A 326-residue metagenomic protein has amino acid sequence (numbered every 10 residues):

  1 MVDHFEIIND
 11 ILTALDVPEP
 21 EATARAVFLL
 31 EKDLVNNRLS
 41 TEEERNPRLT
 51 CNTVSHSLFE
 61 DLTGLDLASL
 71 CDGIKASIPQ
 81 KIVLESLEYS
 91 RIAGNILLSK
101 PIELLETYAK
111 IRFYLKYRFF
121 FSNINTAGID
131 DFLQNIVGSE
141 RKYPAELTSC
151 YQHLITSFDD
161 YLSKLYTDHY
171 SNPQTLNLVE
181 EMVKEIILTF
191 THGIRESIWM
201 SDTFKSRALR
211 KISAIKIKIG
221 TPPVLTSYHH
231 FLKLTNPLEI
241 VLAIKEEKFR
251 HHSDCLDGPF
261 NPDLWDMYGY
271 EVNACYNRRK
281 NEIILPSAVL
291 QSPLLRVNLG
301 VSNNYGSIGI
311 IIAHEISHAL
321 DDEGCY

Functional and structural regions predicted by a protein language model:
M1-R25: A conserved hydrophobic secondary-structure block that centers on an alpha-helix together with its immediately flanking
I7, I96-L97: Short, hydrophobic/aromatic-enriched beta-strand segments in well-ordered soluble domains
E21, V27-L29, D33, R48 (+8 more regions): Intrinsically disordered, low-complexity linker/terminal regions across diverse proteins
N36-R38, E42-E43: N-terminal helix-rich structural modules
I92, L104: Conserved small-residue motifs centered on glycine
